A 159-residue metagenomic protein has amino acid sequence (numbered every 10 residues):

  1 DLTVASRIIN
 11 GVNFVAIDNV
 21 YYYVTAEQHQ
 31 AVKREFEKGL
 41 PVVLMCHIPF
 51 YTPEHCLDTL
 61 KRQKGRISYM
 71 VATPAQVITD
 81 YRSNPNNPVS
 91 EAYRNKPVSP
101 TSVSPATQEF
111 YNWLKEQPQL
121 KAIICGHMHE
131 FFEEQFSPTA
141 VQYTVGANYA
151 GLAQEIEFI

Functional and structural regions predicted by a protein language model:
D1-V43, L57, K61-I78, E116-Q119 (+1 more regions): Extended active-site neighborhood of metal-dependent phosphoesterases/phosphodiesterases
N13, F50, E130: Short active-site segment of divalent metal-dependent hydrolases/proteases that encodes the spacing between
P41-Q119: Active-site-proximal segments of metal-dependent phosphoesterases and phosphodiesterases across multiple
H47, G126-H129: Histidine-centered divalent metal-coordination motifs
L120-G126: Metal-dependent active-site segment of extracytoplasmic phospho-/sulfohydrolases and closely related
